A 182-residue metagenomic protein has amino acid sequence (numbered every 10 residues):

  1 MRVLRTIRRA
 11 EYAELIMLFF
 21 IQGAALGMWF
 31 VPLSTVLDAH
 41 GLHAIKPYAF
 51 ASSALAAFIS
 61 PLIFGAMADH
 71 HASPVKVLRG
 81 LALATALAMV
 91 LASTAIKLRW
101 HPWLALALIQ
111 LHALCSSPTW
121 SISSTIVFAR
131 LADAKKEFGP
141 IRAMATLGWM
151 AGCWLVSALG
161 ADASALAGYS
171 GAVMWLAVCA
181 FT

Functional and structural regions predicted by a protein language model:
R2-A57: Helix-loop boundary and gating motifs at the non-cytosolic
A13, G41-S53, K136-T146, G168-M174: Loop-to-transmembrane helix entry
F20-I21, A88, W100-I122, I126: Hydrophobic core of transmembrane alpha-helices in multi-pass small-molecule transporters, especially MFS/SLC-type
A54-L62, W149-M150, W154: Residue-level signature of mid-helix packing/kink "hotspots" within the transmembrane helices of 12-pass Major
I59-S73, G160-A161: Helix-to-loop junctions at the C-terminal end of transmembrane segments in multipass secondary transporters
D69-L83: Cytoplasmic membrane-interface "Motif A"-like loop-to-helix N-cap segments of 12-TM Major Facilitator Superfamily
L83-R99: C-terminal ends and interior cores of transmembrane alpha-helices in multi-pass membrane transporters/permeases
A86, G152, G168-T182: Symmetry-related core transmembrane helices of the 12-TM Major Facilitator Superfamily/SLC fold
